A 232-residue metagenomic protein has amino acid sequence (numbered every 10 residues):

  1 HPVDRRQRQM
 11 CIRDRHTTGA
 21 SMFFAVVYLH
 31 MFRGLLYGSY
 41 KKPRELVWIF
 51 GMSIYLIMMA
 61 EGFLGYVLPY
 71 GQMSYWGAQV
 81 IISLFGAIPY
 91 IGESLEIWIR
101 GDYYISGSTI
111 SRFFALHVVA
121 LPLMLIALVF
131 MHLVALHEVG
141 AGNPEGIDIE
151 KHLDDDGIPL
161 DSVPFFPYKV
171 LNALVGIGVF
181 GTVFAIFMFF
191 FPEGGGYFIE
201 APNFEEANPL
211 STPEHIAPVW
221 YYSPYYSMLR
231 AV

Functional and structural regions predicted by a protein language model:
H1-R8, I12: Single conserved hydrophobic/aromatic residue that forms the stacking wall/gate of nucleotide- or nucleobase-binding
R13-T17, D102-L123, H132, S227-V232: Individual transmembrane alpha-helix segments
M22-L36: Central hydrophobic cores of alpha-helical transmembrane segments in multi-pass inner-membrane proteins across all
L35-Y55, Q72, W76-V80, S111-L116 (+1 more regions): Membrane-interfacial loop-to-helix junctions in multi-pass inner-membrane proteins
M58-V67, G86-L95: Mid-bilayer segments of alpha-helical transmembrane spans in multi-pass integral membrane proteins that mediate
F63-F85: Functional transmembrane-helix hotspots
I88, W98, D102, S211-V232: Hydrophobic alpha-helical transmembrane segments and adjacent short intramembrane/lumenal linkers of inner/organellar
S111-P213: Long, contiguous internal "core" modules enriched in hydrophobic/ aromatic residues
